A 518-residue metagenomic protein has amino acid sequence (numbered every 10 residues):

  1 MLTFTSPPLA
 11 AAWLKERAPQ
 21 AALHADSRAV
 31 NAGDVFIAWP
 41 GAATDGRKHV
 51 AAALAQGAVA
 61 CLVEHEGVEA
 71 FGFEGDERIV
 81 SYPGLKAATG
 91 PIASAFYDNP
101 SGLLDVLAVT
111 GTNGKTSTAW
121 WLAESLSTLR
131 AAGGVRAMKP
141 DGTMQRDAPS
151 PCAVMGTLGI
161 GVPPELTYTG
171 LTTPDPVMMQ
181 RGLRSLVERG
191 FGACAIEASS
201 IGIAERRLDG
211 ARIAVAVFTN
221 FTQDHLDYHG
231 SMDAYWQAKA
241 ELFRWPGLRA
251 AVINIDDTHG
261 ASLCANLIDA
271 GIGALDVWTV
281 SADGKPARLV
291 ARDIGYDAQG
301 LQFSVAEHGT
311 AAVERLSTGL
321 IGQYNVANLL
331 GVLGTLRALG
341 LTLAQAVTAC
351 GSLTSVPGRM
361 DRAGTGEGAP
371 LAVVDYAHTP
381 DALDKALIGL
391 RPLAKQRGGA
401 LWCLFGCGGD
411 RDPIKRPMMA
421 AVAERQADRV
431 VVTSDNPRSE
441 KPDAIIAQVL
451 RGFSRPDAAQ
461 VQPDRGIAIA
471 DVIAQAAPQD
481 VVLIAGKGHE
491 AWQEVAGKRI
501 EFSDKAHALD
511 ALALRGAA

Functional and structural regions predicted by a protein language model:
M1-P91, A95, A137, D141-A148 (+5 more regions): N-terminal leader/targeting and accessory segments in enzymes
G41-A43, G114, S200-I201, Q223-D224 (+5 more regions): Short glycine-rich anion-binding loops that position phosphate/pyrophosphate groups of nucleotides and phosphorylated
G41-T44, V356-G358, D381, G389-R455 (+3 more regions): Active-site beta-alpha connecting loops in nucleotide-dependent enzymes
A52-G57, L62, P246-R249, L387-Q396 (+2 more regions): P-loop/Walker A phosphate-binding loop and immediately adjacent motor/lid segment at beta-alpha junctions
V59, A214, D428: Receiver (REC) domain switch/active-site residues of two-component response regulators
G67-F73, D141, R189, A195 (+4 more regions): Acidic, Mg2+-coordinating active-site environments of NTP-dependent enzymes
A88-I255, A261-G273, L333, G516-A518: Phosphate-binding loop of NTP-binding sites
V481-L514: Glycine/aspartate-rich loop-and-adjacent alpha/beta segment that forms the canonical ThDP
